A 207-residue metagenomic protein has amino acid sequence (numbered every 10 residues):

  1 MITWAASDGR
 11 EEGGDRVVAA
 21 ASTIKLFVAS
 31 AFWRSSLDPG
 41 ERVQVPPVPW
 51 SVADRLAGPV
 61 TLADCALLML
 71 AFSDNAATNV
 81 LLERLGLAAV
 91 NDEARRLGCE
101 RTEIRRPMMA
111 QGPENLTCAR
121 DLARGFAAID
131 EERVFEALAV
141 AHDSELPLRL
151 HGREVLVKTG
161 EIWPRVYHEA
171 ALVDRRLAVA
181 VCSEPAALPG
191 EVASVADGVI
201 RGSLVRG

Functional and structural regions predicted by a protein language model:
M1-D15, E41, L172-V173: A short, well-structured edge-of-sheet supersecondary motif
E11, D130-H142, I162-G207: Structured C-terminal helix/loop/strand segments within mature extracytoplasmic catalytic/sensor domains
E12-A19, R55, L67, A110-G112: A short glycine/serine-rich beta->alpha loop
V18-V43, V179: Active-site SXXK
D38-V60, A89-E103: Active-site helix/loop module of the DD-peptidase/beta-lactamase fold, centered on the serine-lysine SxxK catalytic
V48-L81, L87: Conserved catalytic neighborhood of penicillin-recognizing serine enzymes
V80-E131: Mid-domain, small-residue-enriched loop/turn segments at the edges of structured enzyme/sensor domains
N115, A119, R124-E161: Conserved active-site loop region of the serine DD-peptidase/beta-lactamase
